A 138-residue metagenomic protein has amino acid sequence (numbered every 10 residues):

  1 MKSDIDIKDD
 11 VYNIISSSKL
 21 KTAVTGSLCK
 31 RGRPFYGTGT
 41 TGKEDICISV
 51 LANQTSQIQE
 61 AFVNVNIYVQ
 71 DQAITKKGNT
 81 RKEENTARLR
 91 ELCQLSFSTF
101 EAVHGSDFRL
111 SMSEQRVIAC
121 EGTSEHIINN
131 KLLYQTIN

Functional and structural regions predicted by a protein language model:
M1-V24, K43, S49-N138: Charged, amphipathic alpha-helical segments and their flanking helix caps
V24-Y36: A short acidic/basic microdomain associated with nuclease active sites
T38-T41: Short beta-edge strand/loop motif at the mouth of beta-sheet-based domains
